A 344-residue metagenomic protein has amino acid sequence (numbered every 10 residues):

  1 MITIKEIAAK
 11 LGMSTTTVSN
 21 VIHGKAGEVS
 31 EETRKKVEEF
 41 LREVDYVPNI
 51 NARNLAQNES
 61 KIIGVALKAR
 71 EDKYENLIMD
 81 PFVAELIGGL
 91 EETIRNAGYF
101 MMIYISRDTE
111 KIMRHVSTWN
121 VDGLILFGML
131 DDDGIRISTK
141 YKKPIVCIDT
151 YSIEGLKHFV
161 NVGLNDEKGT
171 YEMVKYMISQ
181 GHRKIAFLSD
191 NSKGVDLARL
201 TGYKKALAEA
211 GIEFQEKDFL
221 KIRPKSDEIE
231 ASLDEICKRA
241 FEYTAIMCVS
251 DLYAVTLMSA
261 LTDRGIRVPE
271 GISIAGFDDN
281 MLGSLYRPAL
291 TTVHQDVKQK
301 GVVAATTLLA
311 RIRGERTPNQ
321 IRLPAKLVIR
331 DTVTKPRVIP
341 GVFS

Functional and structural regions predicted by a protein language model:
M1-K61: N-terminal helix-turn-helix DNA-binding module of bacterial transcription factors
K5, V44-M113: Amphipathic helical "hinge" segments at domain boundaries
E92-I105, A186, K204-D227: Short beta-strand elements in bilobed, periplasmic/extracellular small-molecule ligand-binding domains
V121-F127, A186-S189, F219, A240-D251 (+1 more regions): Periplasmic-binding protein-like
F127-Y171, L252, D278-L290: Flexible loop/hinge segments that line or gate small-molecule binding clefts
V160-F187, S226-D234, Q295-R313: Hydrophobic alpha-helical segments within soluble ligand-binding/sensing domains
Y171-I212, N319-T332: An alpha-beta-alpha
E230-S344: Flexible loop/turn connectors
